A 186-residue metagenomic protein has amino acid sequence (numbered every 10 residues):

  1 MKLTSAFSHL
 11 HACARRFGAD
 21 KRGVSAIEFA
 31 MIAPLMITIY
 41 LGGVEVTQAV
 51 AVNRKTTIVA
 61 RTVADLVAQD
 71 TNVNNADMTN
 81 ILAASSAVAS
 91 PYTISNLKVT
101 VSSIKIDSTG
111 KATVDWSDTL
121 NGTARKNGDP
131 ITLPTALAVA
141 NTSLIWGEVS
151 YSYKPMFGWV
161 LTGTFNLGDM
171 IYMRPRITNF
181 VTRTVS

Functional and structural regions predicted by a protein language model:
M1-A87: Alpha-helical assembly-interface signal, strongest on the long, hydrophobic N-terminal helix that forms
K2, R61-S186: Short, conserved structural patches
